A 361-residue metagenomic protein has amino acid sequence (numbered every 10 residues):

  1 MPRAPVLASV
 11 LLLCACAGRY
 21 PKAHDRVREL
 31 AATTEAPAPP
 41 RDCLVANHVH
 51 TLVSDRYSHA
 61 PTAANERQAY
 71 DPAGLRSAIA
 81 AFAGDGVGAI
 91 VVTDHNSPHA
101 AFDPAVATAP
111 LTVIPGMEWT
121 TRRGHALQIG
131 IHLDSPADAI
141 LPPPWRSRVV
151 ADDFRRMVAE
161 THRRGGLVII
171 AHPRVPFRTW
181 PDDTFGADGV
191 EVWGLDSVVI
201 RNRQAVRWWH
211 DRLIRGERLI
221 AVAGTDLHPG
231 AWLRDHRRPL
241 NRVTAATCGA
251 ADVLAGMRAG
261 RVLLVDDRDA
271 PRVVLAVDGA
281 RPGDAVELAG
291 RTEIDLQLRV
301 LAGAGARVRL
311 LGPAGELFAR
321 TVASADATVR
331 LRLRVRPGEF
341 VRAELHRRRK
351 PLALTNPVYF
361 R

Functional and structural regions predicted by a protein language model:
M1-P2: N-terminal secretory signal peptides that target proteins for export/translocation
P5-A15: Bacterial N-terminal signal peptides
L11-L13, I79, G130, M257 (+1 more regions): Extended hydrophobic/Leu-rich segments
A17-P39, S54, L227-R361: C-terminal functional module detector
H24-A171, P176-G186, E191-W208, G224-A231 (+2 more regions): A metal-dependent hydrolase metal-coordination microenvironment
V45, L111, L219, N241 (+1 more regions): Residue-level detector of short, conserved catalytic/binding motifs and their immediate flanks
G166, L219, A306: Short coil/turn segments at beta-strand junctions that form active-site/ligand-binding loops
T184-R242, A250-R261, V265-D266: Metallocarboxypeptidase
